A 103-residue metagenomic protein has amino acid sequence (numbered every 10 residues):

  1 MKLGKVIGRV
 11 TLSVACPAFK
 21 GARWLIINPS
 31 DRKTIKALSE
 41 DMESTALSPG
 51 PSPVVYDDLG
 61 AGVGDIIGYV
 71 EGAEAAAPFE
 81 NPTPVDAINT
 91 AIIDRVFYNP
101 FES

Functional and structural regions predicted by a protein language model:
A18-I27: Short aromatic-glycine-enriched beta-strand elements
T45-P53: Short, structured beta-strand/loop micro-motifs enriched in basic residues and often containing a Trp
G68-S103: C-terminal structural segments of small proteins and small subunits
